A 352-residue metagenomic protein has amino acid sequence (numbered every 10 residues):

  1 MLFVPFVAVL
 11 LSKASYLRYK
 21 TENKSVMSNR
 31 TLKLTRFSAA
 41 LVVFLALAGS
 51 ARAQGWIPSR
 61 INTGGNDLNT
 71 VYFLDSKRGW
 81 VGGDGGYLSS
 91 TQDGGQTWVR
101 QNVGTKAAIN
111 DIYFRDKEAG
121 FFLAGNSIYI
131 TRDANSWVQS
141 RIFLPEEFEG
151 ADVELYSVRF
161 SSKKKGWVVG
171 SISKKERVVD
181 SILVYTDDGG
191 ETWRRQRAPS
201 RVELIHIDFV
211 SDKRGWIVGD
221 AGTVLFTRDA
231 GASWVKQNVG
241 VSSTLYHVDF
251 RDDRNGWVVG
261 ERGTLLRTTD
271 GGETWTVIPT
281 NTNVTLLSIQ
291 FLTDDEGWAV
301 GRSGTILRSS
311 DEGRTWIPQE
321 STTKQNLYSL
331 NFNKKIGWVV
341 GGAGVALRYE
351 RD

Functional and structural regions predicted by a protein language model:
V4-V9, A14, E22, V26: Acidic, Ala/Val/Gly-enriched low-complexity intrinsically disordered segments
S28-A39: Bacterial N-terminal signal peptides that target proteins for export
L34, A46-L47, G231: Alpha-helical interaction segments
S38-A48: Bacterial N-terminal signal peptides
R52-D352: Residue-level hotspots at or immediately adjacent to binding/recognition sites across diverse folds
